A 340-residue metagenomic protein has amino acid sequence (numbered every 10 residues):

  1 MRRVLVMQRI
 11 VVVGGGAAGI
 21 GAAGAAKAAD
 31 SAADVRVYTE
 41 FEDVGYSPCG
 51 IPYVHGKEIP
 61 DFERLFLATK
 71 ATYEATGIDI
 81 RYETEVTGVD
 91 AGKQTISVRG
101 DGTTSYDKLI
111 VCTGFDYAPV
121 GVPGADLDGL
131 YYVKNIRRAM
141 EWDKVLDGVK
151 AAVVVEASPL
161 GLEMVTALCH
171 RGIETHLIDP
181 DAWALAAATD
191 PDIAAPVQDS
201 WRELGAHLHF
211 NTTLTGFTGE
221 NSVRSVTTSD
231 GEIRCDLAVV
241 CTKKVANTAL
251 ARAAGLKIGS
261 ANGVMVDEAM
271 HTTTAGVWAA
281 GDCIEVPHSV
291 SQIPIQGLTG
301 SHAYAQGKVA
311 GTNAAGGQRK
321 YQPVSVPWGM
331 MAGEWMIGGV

Functional and structural regions predicted by a protein language model:
L5-I78, A167-T189: Beta1-alpha1 glycine-rich phosphate/pyrophosphate-binding loop at the start of Rossmann-like nucleotide-binding domains
L5-R9, G15, A28, C283-V340: Mid-to-C-terminal Rossmann-like scaffold of FAD/NAD(P)H-dependent oxidoreductases
M7-R9, E83, G148-A151, N211: Phosphate-coordination loops involved in phosphoryl transfer and adenosine-cofactor binding
G16-I20, E42, F115-Y117, R137 (+3 more regions): Residue-level detector of alpha-helix initiation sites
A32-R36, E74-V98, T104, R171-V266: A Rossmann-like FAD-binding core segment of flavoenzymes
T113-R171, V266: Glycine-rich dinucleotide-binding loop and its adjacent helix/turn
P119-V120, L162-E163, A186, C235 (+2 more regions): Glycine/Thr-rich phosphate-binding loops of Rossmann-like dinucleotide-binding domains
D126-V149, N221-T227, E232-V309: FAD-site-proximal beta/loop scaffold in flavoenzymes
